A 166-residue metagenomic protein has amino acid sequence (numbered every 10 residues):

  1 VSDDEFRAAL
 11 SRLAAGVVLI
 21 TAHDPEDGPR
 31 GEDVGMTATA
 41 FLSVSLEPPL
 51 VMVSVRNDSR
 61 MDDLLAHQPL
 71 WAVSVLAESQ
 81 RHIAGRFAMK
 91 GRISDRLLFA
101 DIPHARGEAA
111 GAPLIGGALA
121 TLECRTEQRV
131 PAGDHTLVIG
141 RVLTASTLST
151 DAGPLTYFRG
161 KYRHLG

Functional and structural regions predicted by a protein language model:
V1-G166: Basic, polyanion-binding surface patches
